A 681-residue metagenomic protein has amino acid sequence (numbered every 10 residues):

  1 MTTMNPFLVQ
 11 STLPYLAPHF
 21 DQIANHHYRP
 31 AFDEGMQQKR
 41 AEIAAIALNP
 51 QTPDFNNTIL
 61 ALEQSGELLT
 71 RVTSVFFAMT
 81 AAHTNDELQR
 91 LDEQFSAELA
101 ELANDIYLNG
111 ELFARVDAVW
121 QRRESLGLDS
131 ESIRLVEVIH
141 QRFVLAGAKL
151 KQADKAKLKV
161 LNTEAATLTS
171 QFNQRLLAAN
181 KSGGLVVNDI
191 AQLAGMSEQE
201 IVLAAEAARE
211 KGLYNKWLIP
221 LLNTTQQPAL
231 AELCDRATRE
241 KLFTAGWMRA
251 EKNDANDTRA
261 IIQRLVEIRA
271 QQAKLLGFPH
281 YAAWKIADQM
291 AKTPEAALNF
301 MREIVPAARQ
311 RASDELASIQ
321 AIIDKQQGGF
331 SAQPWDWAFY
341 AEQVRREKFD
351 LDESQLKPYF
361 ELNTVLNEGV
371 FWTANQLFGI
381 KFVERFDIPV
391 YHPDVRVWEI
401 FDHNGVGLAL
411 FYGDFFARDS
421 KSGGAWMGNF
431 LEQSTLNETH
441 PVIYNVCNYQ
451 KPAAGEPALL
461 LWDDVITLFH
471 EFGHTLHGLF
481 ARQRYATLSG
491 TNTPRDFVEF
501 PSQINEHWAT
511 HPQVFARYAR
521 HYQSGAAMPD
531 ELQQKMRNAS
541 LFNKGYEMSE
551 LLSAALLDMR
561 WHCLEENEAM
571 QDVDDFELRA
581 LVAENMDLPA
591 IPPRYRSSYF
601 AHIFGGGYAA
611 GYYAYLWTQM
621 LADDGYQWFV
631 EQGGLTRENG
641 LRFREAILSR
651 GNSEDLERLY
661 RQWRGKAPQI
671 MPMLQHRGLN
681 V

Functional and structural regions predicted by a protein language model:
T2-E200: N-terminal helix-rich structural modules
T2-P30, E34, K216-L218, E347-F349 (+9 more regions): C-terminal, non-catalytic "cap/extension" segments appended to globular domains
T12-H27, F76-F95, A118-V160, P220-A260 (+6 more regions): Short His/Asp/Glu-rich catalytic/ion-coordination signatures at enzyme active sites or charged loops
Q37, A41, A45-T52, L68-N85 (+22 more regions): Intrinsically disordered or highly flexible coil/loop and linker segments, enriched in small and charged/polar residues
E67-A78, Q141, T244, W337-R345 (+2 more regions): Short, hydrophobic/amphipathic alpha-helical patches that form generic packing surfaces within helical domains
S130-E131, L135-V136, T167, Q174 (+9 more regions): Active-site-proximal, well-structured secondary-structure segments within enzyme catalytic domains
T224-Q226, Q272, H403-G405, F415-R418 (+4 more regions): Short, glycine-/Ser/Thr-/acidic-enriched flexible segments
Q450-L468: Short pre-active-site segment immediately N-terminal to the catalytic Zn-binding motif
